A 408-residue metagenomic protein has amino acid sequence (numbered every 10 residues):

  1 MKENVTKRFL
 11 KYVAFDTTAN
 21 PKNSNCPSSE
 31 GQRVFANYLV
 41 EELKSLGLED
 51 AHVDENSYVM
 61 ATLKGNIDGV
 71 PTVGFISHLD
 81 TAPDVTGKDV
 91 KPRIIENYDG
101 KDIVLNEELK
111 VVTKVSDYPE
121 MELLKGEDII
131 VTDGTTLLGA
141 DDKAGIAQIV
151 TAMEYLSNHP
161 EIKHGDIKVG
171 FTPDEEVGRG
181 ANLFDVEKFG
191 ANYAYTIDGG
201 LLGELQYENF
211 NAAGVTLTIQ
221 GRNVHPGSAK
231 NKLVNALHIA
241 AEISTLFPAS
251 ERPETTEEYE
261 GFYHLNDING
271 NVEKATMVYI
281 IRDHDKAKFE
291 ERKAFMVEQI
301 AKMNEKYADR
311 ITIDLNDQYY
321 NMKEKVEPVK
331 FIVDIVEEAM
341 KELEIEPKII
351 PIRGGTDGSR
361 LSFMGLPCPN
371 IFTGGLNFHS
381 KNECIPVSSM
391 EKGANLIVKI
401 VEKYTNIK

Functional and structural regions predicted by a protein language model:
K2-E30, V131, Y319, L376-S380: N-terminal capping segment at the start of a domain
P21, D50, E161-D166, A249-H264 (+3 more regions): Flexible, glycine/charged-enriched surface loops at secondary-structure junctions
S24-V70, G74-D80, G87-K91, I95: A non-catalytic alpha/beta surface segment that caps or lines the substrate-entry region of metallo-dependent hydrolase
V70-D166, K392: Active-site metal-coordination/substrate-binding segment of hydrolases, especially metallo-dependent peptidases
L79-D80, V297-Y307: A common structural junction motif
E127-A140, P173-V297, A301, I311 (+1 more regions): Midchain, well-structured core segments that form catalytic/ion-binding scaffolds
V234-P253, A287-Q299, D334, E338-K341 (+2 more regions): His/Asp/Glu-rich mid-to-C-terminal helical/loop segments that flank catalytic regions of hydrolases
H238-T255, F262-H264, R310-I311, N321-P369: Active-site-adjacent substrate-binding region of metalloamidase/peptidase-like peptide-processing proteins
